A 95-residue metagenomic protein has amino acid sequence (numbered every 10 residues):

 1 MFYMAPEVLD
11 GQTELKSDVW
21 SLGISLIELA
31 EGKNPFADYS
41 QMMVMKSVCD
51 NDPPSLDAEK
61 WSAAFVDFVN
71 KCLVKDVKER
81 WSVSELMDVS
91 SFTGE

Functional and structural regions predicted by a protein language model:
F2-Y3: Activation loop signature of Hanks-family protein kinases
V8-G11: Conserved region at the C-terminal end of the protein kinase activation segment
D18: Conserved catalytic-loop aspartate of Hanks-type protein kinases
E31-N34: Structural helix C-cap motif within protein kinase domains
V48-E59: Short proline-rich PxxP-based motifs
K60-L73: Conserved C-terminal C-lobe helix
V74-E95: Terminal C-lobe "cap" of eukaryotic-type protein kinase domains
